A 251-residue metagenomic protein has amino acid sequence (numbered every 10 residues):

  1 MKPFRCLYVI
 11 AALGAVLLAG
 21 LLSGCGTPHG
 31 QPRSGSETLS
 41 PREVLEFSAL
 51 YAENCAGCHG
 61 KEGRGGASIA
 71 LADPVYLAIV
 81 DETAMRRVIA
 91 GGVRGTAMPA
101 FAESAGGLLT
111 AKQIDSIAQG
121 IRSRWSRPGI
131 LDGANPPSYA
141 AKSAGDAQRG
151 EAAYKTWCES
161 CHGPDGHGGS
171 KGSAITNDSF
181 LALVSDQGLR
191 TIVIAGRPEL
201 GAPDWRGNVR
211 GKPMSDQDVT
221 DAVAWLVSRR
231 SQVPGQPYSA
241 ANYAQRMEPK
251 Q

Functional and structural regions predicted by a protein language model:
K2-L13: Bacterial N-terminal signal peptides that target proteins for export
L18, N54, H59, R86-I89 (+4 more regions): N-terminal hydrophobic or amphipathic segments with adjacent small-residue motifs that include Sec signal peptides
S23-G24: C-terminal motif of bacterial Sec signal peptides marking the signal peptidase cleavage site
H29-E37, P41, L45, A49-A52 (+3 more regions): Flexible coil segments in periplasmic/lumen-exposed cytochrome c-class electron-transfer proteins
E37, P41-V44, S48, G60 (+6 more regions): Gly/Gly-Pro-rich "capping" loops immediately C-terminal to redox-active cysteine motifs in periplasmic/lumenal
I89-G92, I121, G196, L226: Alpha-helical transition-metal enzyme core signature, strongest for iron centers
